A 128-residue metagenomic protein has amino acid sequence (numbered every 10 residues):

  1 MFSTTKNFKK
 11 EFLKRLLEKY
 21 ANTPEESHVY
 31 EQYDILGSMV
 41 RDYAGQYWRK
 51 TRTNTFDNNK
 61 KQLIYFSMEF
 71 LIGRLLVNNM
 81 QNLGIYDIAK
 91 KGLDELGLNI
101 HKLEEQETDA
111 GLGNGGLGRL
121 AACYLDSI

Functional and structural regions predicted by a protein language model:
M1-S127: A conserved ligand/cofactor-binding region detector
